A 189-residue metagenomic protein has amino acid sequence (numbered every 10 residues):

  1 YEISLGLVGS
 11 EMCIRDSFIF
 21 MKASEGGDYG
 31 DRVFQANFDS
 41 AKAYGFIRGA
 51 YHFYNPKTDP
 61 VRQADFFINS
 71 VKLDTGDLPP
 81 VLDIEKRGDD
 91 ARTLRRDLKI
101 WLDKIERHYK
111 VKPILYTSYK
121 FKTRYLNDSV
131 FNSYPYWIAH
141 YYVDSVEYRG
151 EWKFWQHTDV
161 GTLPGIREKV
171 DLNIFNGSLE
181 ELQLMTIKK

Functional and structural regions predicted by a protein language model:
Y1-I14: Short, small-residue-biased leader/transition segments that mark boundaries at the very start of proteins
S10, N127, F131-K189: Functionally critical loop-and-helix segments that line ligand-binding/catalytic clefts of soluble enzyme domains
R15, A43-Y44, L73-G76, R107-H108 (+2 more regions): Extracellular/periplasmic catalytic domains that process cell-envelope and extracellular macromolecules
M21-L102, E106-V111: Substrate-binding cleft of extracellular glycoside hydrolase catalytic domains
S24-G26, F53-N55, E85-R87, S118-K120 (+2 more regions): Active-site beta-loop-alpha junctions enriched in small/polar residues
G49-Y51, V81, I114-Y116, W137 (+1 more regions): Structural detector of well-ordered beta-strand residues that form the stable sheet scaffold of enzyme domains
K110-K122: Aromatic-lined carbohydrate-recognition surfaces of secreted/lumenal glycan-active proteins
